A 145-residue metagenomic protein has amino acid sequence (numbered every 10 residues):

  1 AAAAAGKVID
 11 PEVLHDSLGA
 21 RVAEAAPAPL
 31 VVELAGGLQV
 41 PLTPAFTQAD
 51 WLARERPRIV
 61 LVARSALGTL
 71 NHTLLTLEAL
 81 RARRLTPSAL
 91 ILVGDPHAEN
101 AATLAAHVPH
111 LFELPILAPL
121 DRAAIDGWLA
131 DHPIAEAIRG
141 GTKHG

Functional and structural regions predicted by a protein language model:
A1-F46, A53, L67-L74, E78 (+4 more regions): ATP-dependent carboxylate-amine ligase catalytic core
A49-D50, A102: Active-site phosphate/pyrophosphate- and oxyanion-stabilizing loops and adjacent acidic/basic residues in soluble
R58-A63: A contiguous pocket-lining binding segment that forms or flanks enzyme active sites
R64, G68, L92: Glycine-rich anion-binding loop/nest that anchors nucleotide
L77-G145: C-terminal lobe/tail of nucleotide-utilizing enzymes
